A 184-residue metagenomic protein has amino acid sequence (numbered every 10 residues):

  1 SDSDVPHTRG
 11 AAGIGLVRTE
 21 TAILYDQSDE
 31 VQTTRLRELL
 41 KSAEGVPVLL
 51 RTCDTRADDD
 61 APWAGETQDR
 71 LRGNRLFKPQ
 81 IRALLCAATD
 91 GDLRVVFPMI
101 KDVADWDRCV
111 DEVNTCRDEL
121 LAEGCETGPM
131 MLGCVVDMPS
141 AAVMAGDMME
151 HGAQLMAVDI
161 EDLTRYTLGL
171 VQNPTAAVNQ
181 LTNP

Functional and structural regions predicted by a protein language model:
S1-P184: Conserved alpha/beta-domain cores
